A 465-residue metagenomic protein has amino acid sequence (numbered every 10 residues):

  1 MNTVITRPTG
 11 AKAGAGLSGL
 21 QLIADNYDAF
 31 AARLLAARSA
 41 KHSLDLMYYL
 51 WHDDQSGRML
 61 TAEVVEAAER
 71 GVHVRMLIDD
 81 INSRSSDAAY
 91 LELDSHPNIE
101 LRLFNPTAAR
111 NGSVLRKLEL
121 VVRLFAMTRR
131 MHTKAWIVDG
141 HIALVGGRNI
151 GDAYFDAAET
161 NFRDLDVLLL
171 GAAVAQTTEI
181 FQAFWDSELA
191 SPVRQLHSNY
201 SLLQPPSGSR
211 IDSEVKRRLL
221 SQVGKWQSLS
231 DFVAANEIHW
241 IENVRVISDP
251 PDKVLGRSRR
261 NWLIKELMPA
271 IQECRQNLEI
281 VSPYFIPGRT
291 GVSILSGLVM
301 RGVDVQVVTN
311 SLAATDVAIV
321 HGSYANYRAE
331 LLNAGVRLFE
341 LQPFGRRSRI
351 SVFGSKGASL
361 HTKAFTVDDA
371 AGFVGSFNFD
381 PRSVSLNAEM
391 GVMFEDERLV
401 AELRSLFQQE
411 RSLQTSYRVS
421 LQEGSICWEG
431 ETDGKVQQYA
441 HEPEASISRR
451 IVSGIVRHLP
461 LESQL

Functional and structural regions predicted by a protein language model:
M1-K134, V138-L465: Charged, low-complexity intrinsically disordered terminal segments
